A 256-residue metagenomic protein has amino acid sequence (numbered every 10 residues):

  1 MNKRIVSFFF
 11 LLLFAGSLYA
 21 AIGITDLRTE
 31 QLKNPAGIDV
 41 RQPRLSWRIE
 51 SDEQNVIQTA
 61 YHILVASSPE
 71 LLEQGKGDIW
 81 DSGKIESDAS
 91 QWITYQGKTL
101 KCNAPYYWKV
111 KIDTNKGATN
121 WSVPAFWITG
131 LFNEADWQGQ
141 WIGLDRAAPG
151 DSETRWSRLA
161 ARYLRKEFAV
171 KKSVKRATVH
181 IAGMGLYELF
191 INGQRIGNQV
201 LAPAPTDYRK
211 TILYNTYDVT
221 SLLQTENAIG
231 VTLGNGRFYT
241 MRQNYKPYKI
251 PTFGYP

Functional and structural regions predicted by a protein language model:
M1-R4: Positively charged n-region of N-terminal signal peptides that target proteins for export
S7-S17: Bacterial N-terminal signal peptides
A21-Q54, F126-E134: Pro/Thr/Ser/Gly-rich low-complexity, intrinsically disordered linker/stalk tracts
D26, R44, Q58-H62, R176 (+1 more regions): Exposed beta-strand and adjacent loop surfaces of beta-rich binding modules that mediate intermolecular recognition
L27, G75, S82-G83, A125 (+1 more regions): Short hydrophobic alpha-helix segments
L27-N34, W141-S152: Short, solvent-exposed loop/edge segments of extracellular or virion-exposed proteins
W47, E86-S87, Q91-I93, A104-K109 (+4 more regions): Accessory beta-strand-rich segments of carbohydrate-active enzymes
I49, V56-P105, N115-W121, A135-D145: Recognizes extended acidic, P/S/T-rich segments that occur within or adjacent to Ig-like beta-sandwich modules
